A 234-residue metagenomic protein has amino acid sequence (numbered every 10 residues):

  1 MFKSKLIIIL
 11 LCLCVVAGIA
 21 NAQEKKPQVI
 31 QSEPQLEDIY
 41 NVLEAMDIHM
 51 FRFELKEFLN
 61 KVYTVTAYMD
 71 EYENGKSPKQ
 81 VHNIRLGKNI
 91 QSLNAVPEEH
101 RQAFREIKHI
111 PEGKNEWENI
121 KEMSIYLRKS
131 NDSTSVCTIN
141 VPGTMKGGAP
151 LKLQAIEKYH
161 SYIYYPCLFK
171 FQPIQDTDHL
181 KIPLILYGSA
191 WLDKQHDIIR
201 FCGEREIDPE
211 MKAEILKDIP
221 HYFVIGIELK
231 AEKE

Functional and structural regions predicted by a protein language model:
M1-P27: Bacterial Sec-dependent N-terminal signal peptides
I19-I39, E234: Sec-dependent signal peptide cleavage junction
E24, E37-Y40, K56, G203-E210: Conserved functional micro-motifs across diverse proteins
E33-K56: N-terminal targeting signals for Sec/Tat export/insertion, comprising classic cleavable signal peptides
F51, V65-A67, F223-I225: Hydrophobic residues positioned within well-ordered beta-strands of beta-sheet architectures
K56-F58, K230: Solvent-exposed residues in well-ordered beta-strands and their adjoining turns, especially edge/terminal strands
L59-H160: Structured domain cores in non-transmembrane regions
N119-A231: Mature extracytoplasmic/lumenal regions of exported proteins
